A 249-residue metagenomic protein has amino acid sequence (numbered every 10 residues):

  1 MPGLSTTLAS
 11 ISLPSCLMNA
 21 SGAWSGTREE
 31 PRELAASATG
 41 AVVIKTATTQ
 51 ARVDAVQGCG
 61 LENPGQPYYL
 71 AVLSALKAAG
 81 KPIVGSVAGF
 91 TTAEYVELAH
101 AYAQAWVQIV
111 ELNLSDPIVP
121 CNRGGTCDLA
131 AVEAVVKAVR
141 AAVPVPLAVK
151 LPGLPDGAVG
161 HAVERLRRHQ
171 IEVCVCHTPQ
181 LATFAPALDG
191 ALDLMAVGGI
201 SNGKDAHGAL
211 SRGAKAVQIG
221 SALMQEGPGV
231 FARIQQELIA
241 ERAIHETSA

Functional and structural regions predicted by a protein language model:
M1-I83, A88-F90, I234: N-terminal capping/small domains of soluble enzymes
A20-G22, L151, V197: Short His-Asn-centered micro-motif
R32-S37, A41, F90-M195, G203-I219: Alpha/beta enzyme core
T46-T49, T178-P179, S221-M224: Short, acidic/turn-prone active-site loops that include or flank metal/cofactor- and phosphate-binding residues
R52-Q57, L210, A216, S221-A249: C-terminal helical cap(s) of enzyme catalytic domains, especially alpha/beta-barrels
G65, D189, G227-V230: Glycine-centered helix-coil hinge/cap
K77-G80, W106, R140-V143, L188 (+2 more regions): Structural signal for hydrophobic packing residues in well-ordered secondary-structure cores of soluble enzyme domains
I200: Short donor-sugar binding/catalytic loops of nucleotide-sugar-dependent glycosyltransferases, especially enzymes
